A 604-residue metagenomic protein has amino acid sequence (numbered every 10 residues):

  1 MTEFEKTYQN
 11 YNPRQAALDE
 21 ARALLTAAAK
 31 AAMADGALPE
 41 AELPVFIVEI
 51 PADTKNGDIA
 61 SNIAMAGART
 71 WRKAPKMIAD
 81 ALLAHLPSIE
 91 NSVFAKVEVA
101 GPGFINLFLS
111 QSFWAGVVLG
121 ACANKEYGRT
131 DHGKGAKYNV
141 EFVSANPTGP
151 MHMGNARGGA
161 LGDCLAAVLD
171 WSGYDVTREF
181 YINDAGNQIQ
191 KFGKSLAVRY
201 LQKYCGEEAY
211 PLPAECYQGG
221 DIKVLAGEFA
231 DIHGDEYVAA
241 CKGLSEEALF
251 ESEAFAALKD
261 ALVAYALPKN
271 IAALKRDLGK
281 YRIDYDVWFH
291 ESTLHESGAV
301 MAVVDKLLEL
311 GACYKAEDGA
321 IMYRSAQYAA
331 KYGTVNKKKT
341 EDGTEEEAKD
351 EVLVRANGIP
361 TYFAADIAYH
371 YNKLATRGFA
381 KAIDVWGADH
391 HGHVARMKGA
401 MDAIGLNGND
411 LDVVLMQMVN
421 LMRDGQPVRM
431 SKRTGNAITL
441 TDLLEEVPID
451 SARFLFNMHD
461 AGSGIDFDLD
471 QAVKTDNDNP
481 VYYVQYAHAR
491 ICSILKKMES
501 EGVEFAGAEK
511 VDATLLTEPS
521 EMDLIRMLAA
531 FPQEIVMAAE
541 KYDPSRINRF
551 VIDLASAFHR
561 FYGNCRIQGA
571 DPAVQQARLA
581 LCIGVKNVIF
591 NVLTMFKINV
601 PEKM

Functional and structural regions predicted by a protein language model:
T2-A115, A123, R129-M604: Non-catalytic interaction-recognition regions
